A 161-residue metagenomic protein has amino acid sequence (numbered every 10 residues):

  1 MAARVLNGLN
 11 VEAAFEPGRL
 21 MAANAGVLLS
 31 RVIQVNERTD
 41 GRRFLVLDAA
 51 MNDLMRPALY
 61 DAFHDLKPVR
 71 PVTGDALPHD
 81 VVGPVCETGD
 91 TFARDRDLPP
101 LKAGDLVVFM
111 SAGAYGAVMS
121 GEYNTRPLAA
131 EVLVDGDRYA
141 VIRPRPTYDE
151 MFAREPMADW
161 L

Functional and structural regions predicted by a protein language model:
M1-G8: Alpha-helix-loop-beta-strand connector modules within alpha/beta enzyme cores
N10-L161: Charged (often Lys/Glu-rich) extended helix/loop segments that serve as interaction or gating elements
